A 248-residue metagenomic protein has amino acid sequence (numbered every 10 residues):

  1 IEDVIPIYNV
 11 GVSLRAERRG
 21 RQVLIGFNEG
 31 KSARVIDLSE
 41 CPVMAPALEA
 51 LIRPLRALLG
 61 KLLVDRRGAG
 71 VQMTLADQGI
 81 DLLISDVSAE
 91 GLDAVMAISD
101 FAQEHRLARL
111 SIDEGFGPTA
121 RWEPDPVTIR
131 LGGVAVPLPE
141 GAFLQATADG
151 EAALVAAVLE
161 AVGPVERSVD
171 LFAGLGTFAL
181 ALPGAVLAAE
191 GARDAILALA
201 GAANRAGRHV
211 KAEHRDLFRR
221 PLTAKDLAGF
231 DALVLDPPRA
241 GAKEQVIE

Functional and structural regions predicted by a protein language model:
I1-G68: Extended interfacial segments that mediate partner engagement and assembly in macromolecular machines
V4, R66-L75, L110-S111: A short glycine-rich, hydrophobically flanked beta-strand micro-motif that places a catalytic Asp/Glu for divalent metal
I5-P6, A16-R19, T74, R121 (+1 more regions): Replace "in large, NTP-powered and nucleic-acid-processing enzymes" with "in large, NTP-powered factors and other
S13, G26, Q72, L83 (+1 more regions): Conserved beta-strand segments that form the floor/walls of ligand-binding pockets within enzyme and binding domains
A33-L38, I80-L83, L138: Short small-residue beta-strand/loop micro-motif enriched in glycine and branched aliphatics
C41, L83-L92: A short interface-forming secondary-structure element
K61, A89-E248: Rossmann-like S-adenosyl-L-methionine
M73-V87: Carbohydrate-binding surface patches
